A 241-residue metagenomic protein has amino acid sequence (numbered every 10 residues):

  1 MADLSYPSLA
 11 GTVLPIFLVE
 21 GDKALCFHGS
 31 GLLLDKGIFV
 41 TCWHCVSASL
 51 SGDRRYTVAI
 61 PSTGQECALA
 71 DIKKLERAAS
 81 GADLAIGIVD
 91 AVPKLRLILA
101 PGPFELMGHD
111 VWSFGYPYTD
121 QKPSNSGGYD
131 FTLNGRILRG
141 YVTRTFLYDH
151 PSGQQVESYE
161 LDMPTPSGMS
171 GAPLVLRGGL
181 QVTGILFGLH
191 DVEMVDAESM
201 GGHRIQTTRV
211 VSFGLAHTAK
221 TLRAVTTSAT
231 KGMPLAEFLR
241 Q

Functional and structural regions predicted by a protein language model:
M1-L32, F39, G81-A85: N-terminal activation segment of mature serine protease catalytic domains
T12, G29, D83, M107 (+3 more regions): Residues that flank catalytic or metal-binding motifs in active/ligand-binding sites
I16, G31, G37, T41 (+8 more regions): Terminal peptide-recognition signature
C26-H28, L34-S80: Catalytic-histidine neighborhood of serine endopeptidases, predominantly the chymotrypsin-like S1/PA family
L34, V175-Q241: C-terminal subregion of chymotrypsin/trypsin-like serine protease catalytic domains
A85-A91: Conserved beta strand-loop-helix elements of the APE1-like EEP
A91-L97: Short helix-loop capping/hinge motifs at secondary-structure junctions, enriched in acidic/polar residues
L97-E160, P164-M169, L186-M200, T208: Flexible, gly/ser-rich surface segments that form the specificity/activation loops bordering the active-site cleft
